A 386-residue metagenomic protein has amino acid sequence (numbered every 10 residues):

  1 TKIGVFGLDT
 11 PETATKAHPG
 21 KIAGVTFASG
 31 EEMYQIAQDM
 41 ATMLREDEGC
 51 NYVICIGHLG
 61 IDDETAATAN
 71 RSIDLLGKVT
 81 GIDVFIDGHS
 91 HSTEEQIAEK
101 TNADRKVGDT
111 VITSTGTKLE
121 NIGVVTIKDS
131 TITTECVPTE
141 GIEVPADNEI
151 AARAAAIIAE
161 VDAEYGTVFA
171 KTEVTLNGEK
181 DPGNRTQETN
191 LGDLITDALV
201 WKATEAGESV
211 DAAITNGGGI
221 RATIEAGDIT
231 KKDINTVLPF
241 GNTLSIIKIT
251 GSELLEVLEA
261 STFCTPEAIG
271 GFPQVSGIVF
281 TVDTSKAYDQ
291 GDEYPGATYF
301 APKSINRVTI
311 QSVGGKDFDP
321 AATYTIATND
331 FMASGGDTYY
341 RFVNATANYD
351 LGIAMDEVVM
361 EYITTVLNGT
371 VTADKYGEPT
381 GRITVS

Functional and structural regions predicted by a protein language model:
T1-C50: Binuclear metal-dependent hydrolase catalytic cores centered on His/Asp/Glu-rich metal-binding motifs
T1-G4, R45-V53, T80-V84, G108-T110 (+2 more regions): Loop/turn elements at helix/coil->beta-strand transitions in domains of secreted/extracellular proteins
K2-P11, T15, I54-I56, V111-T115 (+1 more regions): Active-site-proximal beta-strand elements of phosphoester/diester hydrolases
D9-P11, H58-D62, I86-T93, G116-K118 (+2 more regions): Catalytic metal-binding/acid-base residues of hydrolase active sites
T13-A28, E32, T101, R105 (+1 more regions): Catalytic centers of hydrolytic enzymes
E32-T80, S92-I97: Domain-core and long-helix interface of multi-subunit machines
I54-G57, V84-G88, T113-S114, A212-N216 (+1 more regions): General beta-strand structural signal in soluble alpha/beta enzymes
T68-V125, L255: Conserved beta-sheet core of the metallophosphoesterase superfamily
